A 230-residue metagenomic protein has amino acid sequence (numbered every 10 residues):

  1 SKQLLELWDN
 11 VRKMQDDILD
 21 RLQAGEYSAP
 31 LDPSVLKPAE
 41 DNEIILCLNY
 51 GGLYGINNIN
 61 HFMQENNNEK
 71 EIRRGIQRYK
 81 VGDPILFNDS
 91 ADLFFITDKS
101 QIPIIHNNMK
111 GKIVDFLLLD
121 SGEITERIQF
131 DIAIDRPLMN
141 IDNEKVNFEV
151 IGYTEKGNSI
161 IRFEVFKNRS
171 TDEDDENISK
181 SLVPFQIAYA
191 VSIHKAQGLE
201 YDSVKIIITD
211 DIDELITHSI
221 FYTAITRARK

Functional and structural regions predicted by a protein language model:
L5-K230: Core RecA-like ATPase module of SF1/SF2 helicases and allied nucleic-acid translocases
